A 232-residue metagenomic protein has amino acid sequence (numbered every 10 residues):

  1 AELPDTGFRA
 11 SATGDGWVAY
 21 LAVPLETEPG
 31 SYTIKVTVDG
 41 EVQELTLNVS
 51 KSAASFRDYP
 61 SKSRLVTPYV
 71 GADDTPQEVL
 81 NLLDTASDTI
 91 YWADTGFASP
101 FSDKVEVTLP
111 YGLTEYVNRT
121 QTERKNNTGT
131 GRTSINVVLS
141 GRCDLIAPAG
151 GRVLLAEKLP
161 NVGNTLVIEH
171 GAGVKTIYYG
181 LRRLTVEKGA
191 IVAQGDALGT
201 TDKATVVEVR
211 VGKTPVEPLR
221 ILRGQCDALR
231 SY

Functional and structural regions predicted by a protein language model:
A1-K51: Cationic-aromatic interfacial patches
A19-Y20, L139, Y178, R183-V186: Short alpha-helix capping/helix-loop boundary micro-motifs
D39, S50-S52, G112, G171-G173 (+2 more regions): Solvent-exposed coil/turn segments that connect beta secondary-structure elements in extracytoplasmic/periplasmic
G40, L113, L159-N161, L198-A204: Short, charged beta-turn/beta-strand-edge "cap" motif at the junction between a beta-strand and an adjacent loop
T46-V162: Surface-exposed, glycine-biased beta-strand/turn segments
V107, N164-E169, A190-Y232: Conserved, short, structured surface segments that act as functional micro-motifs
T133, A147-R182, T205-V206: Zn2+-dependent peptidoglycan hydrolase active-site motif and core
D144-L154, V186-T201: Short, well-structured beta-strand-loop connectors
